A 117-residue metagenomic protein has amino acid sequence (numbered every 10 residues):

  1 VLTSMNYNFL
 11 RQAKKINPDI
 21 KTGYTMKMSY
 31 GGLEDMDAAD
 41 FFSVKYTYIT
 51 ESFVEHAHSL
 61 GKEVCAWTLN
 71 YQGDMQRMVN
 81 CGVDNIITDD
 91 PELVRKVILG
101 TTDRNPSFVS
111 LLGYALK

Functional and structural regions predicted by a protein language model:
V1-K117: Short loop-to-alpha-helix "cap/lid" segments that border enzyme active sites across diverse enzyme classes
